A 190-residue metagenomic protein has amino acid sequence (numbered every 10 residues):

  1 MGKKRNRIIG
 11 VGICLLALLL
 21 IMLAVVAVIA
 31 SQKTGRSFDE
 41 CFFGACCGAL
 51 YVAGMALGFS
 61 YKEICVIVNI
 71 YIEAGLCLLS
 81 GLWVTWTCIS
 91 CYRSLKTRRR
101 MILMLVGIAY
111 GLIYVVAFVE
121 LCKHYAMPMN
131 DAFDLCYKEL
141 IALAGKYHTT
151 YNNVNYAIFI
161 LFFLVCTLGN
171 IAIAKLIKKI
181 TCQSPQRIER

Functional and structural regions predicted by a protein language model:
M1-G2, K179-R190: Short, intrinsically disordered terminal tails adjacent to the first/last structured region
K3-K4, I89-M101, K179-I180: Membrane-interface helix-boundary motifs at transmembrane edges
C14-G35, M104-H124: Hydrophobic alpha-helical membrane-insertion segments
Q32-C46, V119-Y137: Juxtamembrane non-transmembrane "cap" segments at the membrane-aqueous interface of multi-pass membrane proteins
D39-F43, L95-L105: Membrane-interfacial loop-to-transmembrane alpha-helix junctions, especially the N-terminal start
F42-L57, F133-G145: Perimembrane loop-to-helix junctions flanking transmembrane segments
A56-C77, T149-L164: Individual transmembrane alpha-helix segments
I72-S90, F159-I180: Transmembrane alpha-helical segments in integral membrane proteins
